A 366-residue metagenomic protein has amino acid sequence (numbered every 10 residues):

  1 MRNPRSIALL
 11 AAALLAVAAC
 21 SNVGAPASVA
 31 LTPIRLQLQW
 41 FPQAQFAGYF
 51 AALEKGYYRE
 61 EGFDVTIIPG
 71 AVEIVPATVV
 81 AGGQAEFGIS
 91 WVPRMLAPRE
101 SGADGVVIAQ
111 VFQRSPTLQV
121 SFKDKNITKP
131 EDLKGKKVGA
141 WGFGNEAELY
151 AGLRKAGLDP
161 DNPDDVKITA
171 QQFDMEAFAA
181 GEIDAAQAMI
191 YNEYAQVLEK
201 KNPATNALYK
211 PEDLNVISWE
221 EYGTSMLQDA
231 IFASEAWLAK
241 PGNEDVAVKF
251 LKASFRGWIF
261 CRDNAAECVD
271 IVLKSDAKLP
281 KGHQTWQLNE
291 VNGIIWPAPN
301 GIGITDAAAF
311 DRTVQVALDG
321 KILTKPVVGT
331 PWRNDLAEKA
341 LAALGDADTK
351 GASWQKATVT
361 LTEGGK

Functional and structural regions predicted by a protein language model:
M1-T32, D346-K366: Short, low-complexity disordered leader/linker segments with a strong preference for bacterial N-terminal type II
A27-A180, D184-Y191, P211-D213, I217-W219: Short, glycine-/small- and polar/acidic-enriched structural segments that line small-molecule recognition paths
G48-A51, A97, E148-G152, Q196 (+5 more regions): Alpha-helical scaffold segments in soluble metabolic enzymes
T66, E73-V75, V166-I168, L214-I217 (+2 more regions): Short linear loop/turn motifs
Q84-A85, I89, G293-I304, K339-D346: Short amphipathic alpha-helical segments at helix boundaries and their inter-helical linkers
P93, K125, F173-E176, I183-K278: Pocket-lining segment of extracytoplasmic ligand-binding domains
P241-T324: Secondary-structure end/capping motifs
D311-K366: Conserved C-terminal helix/tail region of periplasmic/extracytoplasmic solute-binding proteins
